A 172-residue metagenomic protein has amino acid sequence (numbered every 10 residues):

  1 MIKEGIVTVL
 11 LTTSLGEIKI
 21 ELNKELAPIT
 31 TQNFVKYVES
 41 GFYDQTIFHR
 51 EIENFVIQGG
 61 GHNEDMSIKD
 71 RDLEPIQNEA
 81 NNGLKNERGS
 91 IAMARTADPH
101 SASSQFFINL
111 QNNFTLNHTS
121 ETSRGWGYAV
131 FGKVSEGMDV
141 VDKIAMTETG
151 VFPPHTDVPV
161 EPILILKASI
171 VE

Functional and structural regions predicted by a protein language model:
M1-E172: Cyclophilin-like peptidyl-prolyl cis-trans isomerases
